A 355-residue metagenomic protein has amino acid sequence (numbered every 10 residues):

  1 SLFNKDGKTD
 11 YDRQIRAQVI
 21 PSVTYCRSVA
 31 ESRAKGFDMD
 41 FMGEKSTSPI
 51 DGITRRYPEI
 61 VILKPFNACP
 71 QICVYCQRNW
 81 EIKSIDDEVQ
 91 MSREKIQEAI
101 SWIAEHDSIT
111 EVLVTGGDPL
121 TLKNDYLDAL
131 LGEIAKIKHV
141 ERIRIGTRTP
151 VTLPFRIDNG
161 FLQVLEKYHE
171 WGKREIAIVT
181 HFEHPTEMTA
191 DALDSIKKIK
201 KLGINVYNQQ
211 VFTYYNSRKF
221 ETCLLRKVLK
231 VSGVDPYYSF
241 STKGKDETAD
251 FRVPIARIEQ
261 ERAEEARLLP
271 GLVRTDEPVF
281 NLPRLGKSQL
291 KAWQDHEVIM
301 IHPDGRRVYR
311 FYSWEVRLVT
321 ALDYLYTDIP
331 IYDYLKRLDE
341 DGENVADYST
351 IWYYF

Functional and structural regions predicted by a protein language model:
S1-R55: Flexible, acidic/Gly-rich N-terminal and inter-domain linker regions that tether and position cofactor-handling modules
S1-Y11, K230-F355: Auxiliary Fe-S-binding modules of radical SAM enzymes
V19, M91-S101, L113: Active-site glycine-rich loop that binds ribose-phosphate moieties when present
S46-R78: N-terminal pre-triad scaffold of radical SAM enzymes
L63-P65, Y75-C76, E111-L120, I134 (+2 more regions): Conserved catalytic-core segments centered on acid/base and nucleophilic motifs
C76-V89: Iron-sulfur (Fe-S) cluster-binding segments and ferredoxin-like electron-carrier domains, especially [2Fe-2S]
I96-E105, L120-G271: Conserved AdoMet/S-adenosylmethionine-binding subsite of the radical SAM
